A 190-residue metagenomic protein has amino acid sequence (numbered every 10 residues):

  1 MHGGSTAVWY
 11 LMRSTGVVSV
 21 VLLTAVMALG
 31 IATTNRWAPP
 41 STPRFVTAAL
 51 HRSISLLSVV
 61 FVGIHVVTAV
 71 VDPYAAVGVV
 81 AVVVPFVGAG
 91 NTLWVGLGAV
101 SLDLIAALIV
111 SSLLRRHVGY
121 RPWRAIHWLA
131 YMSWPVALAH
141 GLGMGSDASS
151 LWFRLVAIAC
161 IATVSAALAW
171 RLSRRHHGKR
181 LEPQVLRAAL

Functional and structural regions predicted by a protein language model:
M1-L190: Membrane-embedded alpha-helical bundles that constitute the cytochrome b-like, heme-associated redox core of multi-pass
